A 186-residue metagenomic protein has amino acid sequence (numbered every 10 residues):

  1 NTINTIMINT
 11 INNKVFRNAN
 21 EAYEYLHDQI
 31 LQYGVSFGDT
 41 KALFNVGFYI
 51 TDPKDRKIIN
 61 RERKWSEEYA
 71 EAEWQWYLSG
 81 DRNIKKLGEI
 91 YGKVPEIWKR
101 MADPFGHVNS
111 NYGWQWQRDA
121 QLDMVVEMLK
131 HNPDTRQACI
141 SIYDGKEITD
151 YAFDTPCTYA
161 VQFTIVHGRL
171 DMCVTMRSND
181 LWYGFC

Functional and structural regions predicted by a protein language model:
N4-C186: Terminal, non-catalytic protein-protein interaction segments that mediate quaternary/complex assembly
